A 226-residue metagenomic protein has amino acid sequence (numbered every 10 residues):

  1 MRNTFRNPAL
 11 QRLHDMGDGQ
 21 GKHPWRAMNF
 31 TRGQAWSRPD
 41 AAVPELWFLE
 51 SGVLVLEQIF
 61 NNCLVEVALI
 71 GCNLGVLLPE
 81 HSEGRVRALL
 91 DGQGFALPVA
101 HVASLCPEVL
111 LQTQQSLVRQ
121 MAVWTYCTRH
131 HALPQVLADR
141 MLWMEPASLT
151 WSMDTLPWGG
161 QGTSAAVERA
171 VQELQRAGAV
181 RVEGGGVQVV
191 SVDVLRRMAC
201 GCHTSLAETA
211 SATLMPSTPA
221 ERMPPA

Functional and structural regions predicted by a protein language model:
M1-R32, N73-G75: Cyclic nucleotide-binding regulatory module and flanking cytosolic helices
A27-M28, S37-P39, P44-E50, V67-A68 (+1 more regions): His/acidic/aromatic-lined binding-pocket segments of jelly-roll/cupin-type domains and related regulatory beta-sandwich
G33, V43-N61, G71-N73: Glycine- and acidic-residue-biased ligand/ion/polar-headgroup-sensing regions
A35-A41, E57-I59, L78-P79, Y126-R129 (+1 more regions): Short histidine-centered beta-strand/loop micro-motifs that create catalytic or ligand/metal-coordination sites
C63-R119, V123: Cyclic-nucleotide recognition modules
P107-S164: Polybasic "coupling" helices that flank or enter modular domains
L142-A226: Phosphate-/nucleic-acid-contacting segments
